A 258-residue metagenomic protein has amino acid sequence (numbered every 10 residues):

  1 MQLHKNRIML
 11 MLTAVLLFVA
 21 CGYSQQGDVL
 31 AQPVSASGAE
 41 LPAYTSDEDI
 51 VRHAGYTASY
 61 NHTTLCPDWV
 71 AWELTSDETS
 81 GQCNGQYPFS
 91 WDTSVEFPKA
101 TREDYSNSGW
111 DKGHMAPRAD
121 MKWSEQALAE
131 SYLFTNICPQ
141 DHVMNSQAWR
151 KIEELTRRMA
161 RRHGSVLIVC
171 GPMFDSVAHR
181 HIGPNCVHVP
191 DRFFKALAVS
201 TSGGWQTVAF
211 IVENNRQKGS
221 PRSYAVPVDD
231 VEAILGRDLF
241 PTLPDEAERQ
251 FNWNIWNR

Functional and structural regions predicted by a protein language model:
L3-L10, L16-R258: Domain-level detector for secreted/extracellular nuclease and nuclease-toxin modules, and for the ENPP-like C-terminal
